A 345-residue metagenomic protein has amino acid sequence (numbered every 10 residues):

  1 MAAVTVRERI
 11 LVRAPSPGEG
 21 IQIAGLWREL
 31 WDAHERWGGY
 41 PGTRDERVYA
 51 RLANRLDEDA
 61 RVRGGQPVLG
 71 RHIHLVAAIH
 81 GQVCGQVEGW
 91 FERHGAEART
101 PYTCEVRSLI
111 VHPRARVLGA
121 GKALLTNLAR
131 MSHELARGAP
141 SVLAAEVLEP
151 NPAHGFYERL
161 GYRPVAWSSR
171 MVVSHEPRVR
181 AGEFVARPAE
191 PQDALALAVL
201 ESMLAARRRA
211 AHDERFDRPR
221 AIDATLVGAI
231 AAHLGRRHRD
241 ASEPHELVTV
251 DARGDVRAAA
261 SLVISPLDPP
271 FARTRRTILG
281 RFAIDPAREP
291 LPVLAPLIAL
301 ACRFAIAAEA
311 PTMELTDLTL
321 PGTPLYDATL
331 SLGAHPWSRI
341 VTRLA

Functional and structural regions predicted by a protein language model:
L11-G25, W31-G38, V185-H212: A short beta-loop-alpha structural element at the N-terminal edge of CoA-dependent acyl/N-acetyltransferase catalytic
W31-R61, R208-L234: Conserved GNAT-fold acetyl-CoA-binding loop/helix
H72-V76, Q82-F91, E105, I110 (+2 more regions): Conserved beta-strand in the GNAT
W90, R99-P113, F271-R288: Conserved acetyl-CoA binding element of GNAT-fold acetyltransferases
S108, H112-A123, E149-H154, R159 (+2 more regions): Conserved glycine-rich acetyl-CoA-binding loop
H112-R114, A123-V142, V293-P311: Conserved acyl-CoA
P113-R116, N127-L128, S132, V142-A153 (+3 more regions): Conserved beta-strand-loop-alpha-helix junction that forms the acyl-donor binding cleft
K122, E134, L148-A166, T319-W337: Conserved active-site alpha-helix within GNAT-family acetyltransferase domains
